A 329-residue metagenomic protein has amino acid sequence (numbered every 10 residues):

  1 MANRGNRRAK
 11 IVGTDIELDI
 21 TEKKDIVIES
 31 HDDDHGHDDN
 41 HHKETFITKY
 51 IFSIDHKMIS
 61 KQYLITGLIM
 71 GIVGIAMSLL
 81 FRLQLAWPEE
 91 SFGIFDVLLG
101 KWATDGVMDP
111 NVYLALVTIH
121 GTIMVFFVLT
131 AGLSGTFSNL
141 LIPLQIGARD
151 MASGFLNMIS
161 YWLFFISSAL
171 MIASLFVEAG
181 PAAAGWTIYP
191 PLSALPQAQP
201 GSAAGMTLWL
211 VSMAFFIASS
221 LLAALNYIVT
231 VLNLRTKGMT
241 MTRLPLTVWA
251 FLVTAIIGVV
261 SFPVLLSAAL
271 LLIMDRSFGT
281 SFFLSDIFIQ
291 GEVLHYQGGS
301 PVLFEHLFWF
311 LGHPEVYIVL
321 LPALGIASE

Functional and structural regions predicted by a protein language model:
N3-R7, V12-I16, I20-T21, D25-E329: Membrane-embedded and interfacial regions of multi-pass energy-transducing membrane proteins
